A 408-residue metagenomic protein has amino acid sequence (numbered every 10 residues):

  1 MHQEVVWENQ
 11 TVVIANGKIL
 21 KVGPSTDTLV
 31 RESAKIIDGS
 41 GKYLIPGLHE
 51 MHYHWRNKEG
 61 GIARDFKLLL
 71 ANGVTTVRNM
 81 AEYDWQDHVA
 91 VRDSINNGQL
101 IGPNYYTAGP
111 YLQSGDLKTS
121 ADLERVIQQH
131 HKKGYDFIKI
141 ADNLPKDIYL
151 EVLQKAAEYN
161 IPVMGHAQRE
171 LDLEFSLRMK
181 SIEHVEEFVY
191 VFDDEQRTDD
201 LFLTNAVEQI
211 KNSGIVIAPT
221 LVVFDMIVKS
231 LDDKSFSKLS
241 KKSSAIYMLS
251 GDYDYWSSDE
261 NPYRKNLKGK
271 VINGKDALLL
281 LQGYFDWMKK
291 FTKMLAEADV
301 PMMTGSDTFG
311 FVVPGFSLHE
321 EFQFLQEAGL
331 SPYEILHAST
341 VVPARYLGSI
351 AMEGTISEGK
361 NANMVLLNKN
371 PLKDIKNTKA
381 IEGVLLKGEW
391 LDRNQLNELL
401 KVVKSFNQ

Functional and structural regions predicted by a protein language model:
M1-T11, P24-D27, V313, L330-L336 (+1 more regions): Acidic, glycine-enriched loop/beta-strand segments at the rims of small-molecule binding/catalytic pockets
E4-I45: Histidine-rich, glycine-flanked metal-binding segment
V12, G17, G41, H49-H52 (+13 more regions): Divalent metal-coordination and catalytic microenvironments
G39, Y43-L44, L48-M51, A63-E186 (+1 more regions): Divalent-metal coordination cores built from histidine and acidic residues
Y53-G61, L112-S120, F188-T198, I272-L281 (+1 more regions): Acidic/histidine-rich helix-loop elements that form or flank divalent-metal/phosphate-binding sites at the catalytic
V126, K133-F137, D194-F324: Active-site neighborhoods of metal-dependent hydrolases
K133-G134, L173-E195, E321-I335: Structural recognition of alpha->loop->beta junctions
